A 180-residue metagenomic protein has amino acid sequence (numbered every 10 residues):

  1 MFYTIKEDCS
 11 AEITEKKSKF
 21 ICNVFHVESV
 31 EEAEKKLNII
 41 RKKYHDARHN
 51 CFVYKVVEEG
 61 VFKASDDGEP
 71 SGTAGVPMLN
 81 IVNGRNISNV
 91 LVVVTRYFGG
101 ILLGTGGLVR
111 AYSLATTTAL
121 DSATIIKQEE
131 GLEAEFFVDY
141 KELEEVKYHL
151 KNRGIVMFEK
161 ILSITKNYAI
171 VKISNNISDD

Functional and structural regions predicted by a protein language model:
M1-T73, G154, K160: C-terminal regulatory domains involved in ligand/effector binding and gene-expression control
N23, N50-F52, N89-V92, E133: Structural motif
A47-C51, A123-L132, F158-I161: Flexible, glycine/charged-enriched surface loops at secondary-structure junctions
A74-D121: Active-site beta-strand/loop microenvironment that shapes enzyme catalytic pockets
I125-E142, A169-K172: Short glycine-/aliphatic-rich beta-strand segments at the starts of folded cytosolic domains
F137-M157, D180: Short amphipathic alpha-helix segments
V171-D179: Terminal, non-globular segments
